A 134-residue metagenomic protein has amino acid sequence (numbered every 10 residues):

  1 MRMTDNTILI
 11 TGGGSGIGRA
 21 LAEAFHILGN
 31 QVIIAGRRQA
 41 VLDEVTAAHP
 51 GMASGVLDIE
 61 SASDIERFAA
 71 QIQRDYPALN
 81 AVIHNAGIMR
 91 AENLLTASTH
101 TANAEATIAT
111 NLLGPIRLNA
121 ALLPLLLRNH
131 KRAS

Functional and structural regions predicted by a protein language model:
M3, Q71-H84, R90: A glycine-rich helix->loop->beta "capping" turn within Rossmann-like NAD(P)(H)-dependent oxidoreductase domains
N6, A78-L79, L126-S134: Active-site loop of short-chain dehydrogenase/reductase
G14-G16: Conserved glycine-rich cofactor-binding loop
L28-E44: Conserved glycine-rich Rossmann-like NAD(P)H-binding loop of the short-chain dehydrogenase/reductase
A48-S63: Rossmann-fold cofactor-recognition segment
M89-E105: Conserved mid-core segment of classical short-chain dehydrogenase/reductases
N119-A120: A short, exposed helix-loop element centered on a Lys and neighboring polar residues
